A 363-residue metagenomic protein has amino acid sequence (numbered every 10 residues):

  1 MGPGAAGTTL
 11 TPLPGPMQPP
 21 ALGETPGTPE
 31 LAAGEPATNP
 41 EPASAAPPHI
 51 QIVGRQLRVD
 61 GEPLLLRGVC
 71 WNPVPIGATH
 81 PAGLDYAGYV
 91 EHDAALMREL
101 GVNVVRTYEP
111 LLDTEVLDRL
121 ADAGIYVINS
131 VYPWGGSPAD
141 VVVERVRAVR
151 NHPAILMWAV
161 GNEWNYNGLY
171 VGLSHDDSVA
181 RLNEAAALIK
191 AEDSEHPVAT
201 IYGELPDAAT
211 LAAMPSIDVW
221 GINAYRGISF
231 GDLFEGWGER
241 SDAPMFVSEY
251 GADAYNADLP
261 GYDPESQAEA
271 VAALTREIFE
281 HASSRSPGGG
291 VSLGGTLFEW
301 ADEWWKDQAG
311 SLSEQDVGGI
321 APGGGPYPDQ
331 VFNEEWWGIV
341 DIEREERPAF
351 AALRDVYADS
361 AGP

Functional and structural regions predicted by a protein language model:
M1-P42: Ser/Thr-rich, Pro/Gly/Ala-heavy low-complexity intrinsically disordered linkers and tails of secreted extracellular
P42-R55: Short acidic, Pro/Gly- and aromatic-enriched capping/linker segments at domain boundaries
R58-G231, E235-D242: Active-site mouth of glycoside hydrolases
L100, A185-H196, E277-S292, E345-S360: A structural motif corresponding to the C-terminal end of an alpha-helix and its immediate exit/capping segment
L112-D113, G288, L293-T296: Short, conserved alpha-helical segments within structured domains
P138-V142, V179-L182, P264-T275, E346: Amphipathic alpha-helical segments in well-structured domains
N165-V171, S241-A282, L293, L297-A309: Active-site clefts of carbohydrate-active enzymes
F298-P363: Aromatic-rich peripheral "rim/lid" segments of glycoside hydrolase catalytic domains that contact and position glycan
